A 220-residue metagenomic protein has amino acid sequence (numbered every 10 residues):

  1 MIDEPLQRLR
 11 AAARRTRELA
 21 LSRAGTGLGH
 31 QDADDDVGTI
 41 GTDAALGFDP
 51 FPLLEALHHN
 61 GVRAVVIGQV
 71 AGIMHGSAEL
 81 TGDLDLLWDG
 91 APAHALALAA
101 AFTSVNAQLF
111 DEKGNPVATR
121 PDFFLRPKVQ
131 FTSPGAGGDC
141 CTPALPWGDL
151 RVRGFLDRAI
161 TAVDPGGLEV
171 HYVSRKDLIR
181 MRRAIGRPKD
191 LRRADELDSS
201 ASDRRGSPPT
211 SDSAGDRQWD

Functional and structural regions predicted by a protein language model:
M1-D220: Compositionally biased terminal segments of proteins
